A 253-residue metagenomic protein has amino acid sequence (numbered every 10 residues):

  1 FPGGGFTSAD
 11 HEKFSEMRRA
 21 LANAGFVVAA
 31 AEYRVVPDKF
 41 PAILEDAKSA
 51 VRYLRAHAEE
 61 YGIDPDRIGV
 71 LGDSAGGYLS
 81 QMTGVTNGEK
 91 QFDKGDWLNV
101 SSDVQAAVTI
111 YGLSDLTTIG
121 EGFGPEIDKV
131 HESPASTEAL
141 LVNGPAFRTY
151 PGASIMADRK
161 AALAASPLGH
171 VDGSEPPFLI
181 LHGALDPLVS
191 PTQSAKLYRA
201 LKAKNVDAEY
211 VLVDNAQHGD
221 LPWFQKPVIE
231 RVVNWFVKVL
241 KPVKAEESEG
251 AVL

Functional and structural regions predicted by a protein language model:
A9-E12, M17, A29-P65, P222-V228: Catalytic nucleophile-loop/oxyanion-hole region of alpha/beta-hydrolase and closely related hydrolase-like folds
K13, P167, P176, S190-A203: Short alpha-helix in the alpha/beta-hydrolase fold that links the catalytic acid
A24, S49-I127: Primarily recognizes the serine-hydrolase "nucleophile elbow" in alpha/beta-hydrolase and SGNH/GDSL folds
L116, L185-V189: Acidic catalytic loop of the alpha/beta-hydrolase fold
E121-H170, P176, A203: Mobile cap/lid helix-loop segments that gate and shape the active-site cleft of serine hydrolases
S174, L179-H182, D186: Short beta-strand/loop motif that positions the catalytic acidic residue of the alpha/beta-hydrolase fold
K202-G219: Catalytic histidine neighborhood in serine/cysteine hydrolases with alpha/beta-hydrolase-type architecture
Q225-L253: Catalytic active-site module of serine/aspartate enzymes centered on a nucleophile-bearing elbow/loop
